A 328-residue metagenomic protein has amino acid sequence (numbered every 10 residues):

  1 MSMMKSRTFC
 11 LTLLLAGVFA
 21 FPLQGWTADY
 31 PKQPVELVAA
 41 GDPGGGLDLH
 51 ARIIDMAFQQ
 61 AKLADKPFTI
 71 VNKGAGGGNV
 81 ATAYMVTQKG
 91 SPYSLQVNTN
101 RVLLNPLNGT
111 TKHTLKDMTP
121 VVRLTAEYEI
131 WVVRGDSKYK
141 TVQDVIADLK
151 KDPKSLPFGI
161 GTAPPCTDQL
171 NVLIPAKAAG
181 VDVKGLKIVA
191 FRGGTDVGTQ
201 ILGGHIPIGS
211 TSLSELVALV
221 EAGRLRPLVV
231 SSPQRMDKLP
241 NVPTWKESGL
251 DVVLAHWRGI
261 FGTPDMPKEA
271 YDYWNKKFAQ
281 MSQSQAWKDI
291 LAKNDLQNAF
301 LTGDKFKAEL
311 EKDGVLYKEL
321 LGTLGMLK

Functional and structural regions predicted by a protein language model:
S2-T12: Bacterial N-terminal signal peptides that target proteins for export
C10-P22: Bacterial N-terminal signal peptides
W26-D117, P164, V181-I208, F300-L301 (+1 more regions): N-terminal (or domain-start) structured segment
K32-P34, K268-K328: An extracytoplasmic/periplasmic, membrane-proximal ligand-sensing/linker region
Q60, A64-D65, Y84-S94, P106-D196 (+2 more regions): Hinge/capping helix and adjacent helix->loop/strand transition within the periplasmic-binding protein
Q88-V97, D152-L156, L202-T211, R224-P227 (+1 more regions): Alpha-to-beta junction loops
N100-T110, L173-G180, P207-N241: A ligand-binding cleft/hinge motif common to bilobed small-molecule-binding domains
K140, E215-Q283, N294, K312-V315: C-terminal lobe and pocket-closing loops of periplasmic/extracytoplasmic Venus-flytrap solute-binding proteins
